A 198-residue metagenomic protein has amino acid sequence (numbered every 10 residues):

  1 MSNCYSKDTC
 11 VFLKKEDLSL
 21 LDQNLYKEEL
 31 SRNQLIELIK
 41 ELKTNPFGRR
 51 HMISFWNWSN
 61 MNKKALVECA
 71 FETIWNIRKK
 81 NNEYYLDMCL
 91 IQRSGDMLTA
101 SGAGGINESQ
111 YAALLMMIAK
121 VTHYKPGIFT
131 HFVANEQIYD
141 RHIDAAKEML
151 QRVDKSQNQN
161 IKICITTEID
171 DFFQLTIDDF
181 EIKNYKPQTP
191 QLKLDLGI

Functional and structural regions predicted by a protein language model:
M1-I198: Terminal, non-catalytic protein-protein interaction segments that mediate quaternary/complex assembly
